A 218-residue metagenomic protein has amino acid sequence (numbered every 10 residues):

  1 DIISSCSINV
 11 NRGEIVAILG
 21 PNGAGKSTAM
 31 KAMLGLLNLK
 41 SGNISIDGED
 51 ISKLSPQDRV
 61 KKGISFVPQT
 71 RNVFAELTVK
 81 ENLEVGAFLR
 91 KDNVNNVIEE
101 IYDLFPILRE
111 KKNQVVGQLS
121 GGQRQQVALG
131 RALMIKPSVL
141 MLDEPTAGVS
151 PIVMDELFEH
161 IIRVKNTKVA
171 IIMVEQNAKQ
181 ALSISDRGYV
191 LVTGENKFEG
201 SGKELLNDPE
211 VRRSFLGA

Functional and structural regions predicted by a protein language model:
D1-A218: Glycine-rich phosphate-binding loops of nucleotide-dependent enzymes
